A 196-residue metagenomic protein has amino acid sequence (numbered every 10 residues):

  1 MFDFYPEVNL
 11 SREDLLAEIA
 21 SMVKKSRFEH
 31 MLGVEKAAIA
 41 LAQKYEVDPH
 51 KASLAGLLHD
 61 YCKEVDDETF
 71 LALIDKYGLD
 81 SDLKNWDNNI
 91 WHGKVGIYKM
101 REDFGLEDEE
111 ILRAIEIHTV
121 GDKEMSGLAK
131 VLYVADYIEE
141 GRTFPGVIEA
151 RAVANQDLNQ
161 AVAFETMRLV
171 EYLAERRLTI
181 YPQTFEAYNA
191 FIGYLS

Functional and structural regions predicted by a protein language model:
M1-K24: Generic N-terminal amphipathic, Lys/Arg-enriched alpha-helix
L16-S21, H30, K44-T166: Divalent metal-dependent catalytic cores for phosphoryl transfer on phosphate-bearing substrates
E171-S196: Charged phosphate-binding loop/patch that engages nucleotide di/tri-phosphates or the phosphate backbone of nucleic
